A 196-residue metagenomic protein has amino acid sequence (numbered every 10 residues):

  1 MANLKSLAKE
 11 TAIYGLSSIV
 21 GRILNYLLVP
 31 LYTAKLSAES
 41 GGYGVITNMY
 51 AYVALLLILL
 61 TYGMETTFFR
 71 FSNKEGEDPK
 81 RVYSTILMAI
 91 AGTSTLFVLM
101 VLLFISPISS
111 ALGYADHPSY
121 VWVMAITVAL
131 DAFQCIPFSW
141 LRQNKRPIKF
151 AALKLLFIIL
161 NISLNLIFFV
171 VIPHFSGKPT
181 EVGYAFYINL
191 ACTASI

Functional and structural regions predicted by a protein language model:
A2, L7, F68, S139 (+3 more regions): C-terminal transmembrane helix end/exit motif
A2-K5, T33-G42, L56-A89, W140-K149: Transmembrane-helix boundary and interhelical linker motifs in polytopic inner-membrane proteins
N3-E65, S94-L102, T127, N161-I162: Signature of the first transmembrane helix
Y14, S18, T47-Y50, I86 (+5 more regions): Residue-level recognition of transmembrane alpha-helices in multi-pass small-molecule transporters/permeases
Y14, Y43, T67, V82 (+3 more regions): Alpha-helical transmembrane segments and their helix-entry boundary regions
A34, L96-A115, I172-H174: Short membrane-interface helical motifs at transmembrane helix boundaries in multi-pass membrane transporters
L55, A91, L99, L103 (+3 more regions): Alpha-helical transmembrane segments of multi-pass membrane proteins
P118, W122, A151-I196: Hydrophobic alpha-helical transmembrane segments
